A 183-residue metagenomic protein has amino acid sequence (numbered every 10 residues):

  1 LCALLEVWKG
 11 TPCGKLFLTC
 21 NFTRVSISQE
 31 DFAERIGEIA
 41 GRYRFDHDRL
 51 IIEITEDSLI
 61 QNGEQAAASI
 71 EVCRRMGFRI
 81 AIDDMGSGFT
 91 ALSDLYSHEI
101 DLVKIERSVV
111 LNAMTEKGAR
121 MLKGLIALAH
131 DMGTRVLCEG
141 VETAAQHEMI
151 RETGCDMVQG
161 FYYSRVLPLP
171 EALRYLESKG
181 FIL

Functional and structural regions predicted by a protein language model:
L1-K9: Alpha-helical scaffold within the catalytic cores of cyclic-nucleotide enzymes
L4, I36, L125: Aromatic/hydrophobic pocket-lining residues that form π-stacking "cages" and hydrophobic walls in ligand
W8, N21-E30, R49-E64, M76-L183: EAL-family c-di-GMP phosphodiesterase catalytic domain
G10-G14, R42-H47, M76: Short helix-capping segments at alpha-helix termini
C13-N21: Short helix-loop-beta-strand segments that form the rim/entrance of peptidase-like active sites
S69: Conserved functional hotspot residues or short segments at active or partner-binding sites across diverse domains
